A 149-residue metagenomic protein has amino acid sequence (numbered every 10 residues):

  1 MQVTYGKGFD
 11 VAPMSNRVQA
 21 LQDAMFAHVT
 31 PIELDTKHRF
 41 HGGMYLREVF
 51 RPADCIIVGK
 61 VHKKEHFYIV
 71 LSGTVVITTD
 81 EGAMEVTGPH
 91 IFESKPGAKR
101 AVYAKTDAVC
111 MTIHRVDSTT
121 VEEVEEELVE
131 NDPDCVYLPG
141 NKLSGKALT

Functional and structural regions predicted by a protein language model:
M1-E48, L128-N131, P139-T149: A short, N-terminal "cap"/entry segment at the start of jelly-roll beta-barrel domains of the cupin/DSBH fold
G42-H62: Conserved short histidine dyad/triad with adjacent acidic residue
C55, K63-K64, G82, A98 (+1 more regions): A generic "binding-loop/recognition-motif" signal
K63-E81: Glycine- and acidic-residue-biased ligand/ion/polar-headgroup-sensing regions
L71-S72, G88, T106: A cytosolic small-molecule/anion-sensing beta-strand core signal
T79-K99: Short acidic-glycine-tyrosine-enriched beta hairpin
K105-T149: Double-stranded beta-helix
